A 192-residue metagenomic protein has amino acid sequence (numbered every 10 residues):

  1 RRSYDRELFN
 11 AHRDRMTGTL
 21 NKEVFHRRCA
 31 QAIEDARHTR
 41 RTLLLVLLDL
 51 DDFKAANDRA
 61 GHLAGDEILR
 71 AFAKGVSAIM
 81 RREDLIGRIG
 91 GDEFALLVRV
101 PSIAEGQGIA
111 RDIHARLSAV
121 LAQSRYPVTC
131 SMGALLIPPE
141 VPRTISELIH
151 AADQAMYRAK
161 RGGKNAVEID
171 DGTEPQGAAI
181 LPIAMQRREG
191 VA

Functional and structural regions predicted by a protein language model:
Y4, L8-A11: Amphipathic, heptad-repeat alpha-helical coiled-coil "signal-transmission/dimerization" linkers that couple sensory
L8, N21-L44, D51-R81, G87-R99 (+3 more regions): Conserved long alpha-helical elements within nucleotide-processing catalytic cores of c-di-GMP signaling and class III
T42-L45, D84, P127, M132: Structural motif
I86, D112, S124, S131-E140 (+2 more regions): Cyclic nucleotide signaling catalytic output domains
